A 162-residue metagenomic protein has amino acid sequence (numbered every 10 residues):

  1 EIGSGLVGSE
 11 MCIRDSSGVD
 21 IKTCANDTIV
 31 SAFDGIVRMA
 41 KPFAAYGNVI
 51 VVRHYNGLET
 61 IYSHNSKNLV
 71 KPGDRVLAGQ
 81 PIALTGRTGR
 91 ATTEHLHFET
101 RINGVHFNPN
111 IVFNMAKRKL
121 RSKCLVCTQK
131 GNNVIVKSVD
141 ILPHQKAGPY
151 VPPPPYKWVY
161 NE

Functional and structural regions predicted by a protein language model:
E1-G8, C12-I13: Single conserved hydrophobic/aromatic residue that forms the stacking wall/gate of nucleotide- or nucleobase-binding
R14-P42: Short, glycine/small-residue-enriched coil/turn segments at secondary-structure junctions
I21, V49-I50, V76-A91: Short hydrophobic beta/alpha edge segments that flank linear recognition/processing sites
N26-T28, K41-F43, R87-R90, R101: Short polar/acidic secondary-structure junctions
T28-V37, V70-T85: Short, well-structured beta-strand-loop connectors
S31-L69, E99: Zn2+-dependent peptidoglycan hydrolase active-site motif and core
Y62, S66-P81, N103, I111: C-terminal soluble interaction/assembly domains
K71, E99-E162: Acidic, glycine-rich catalytic/binding loops that coordinate metals and/or anionic ligands
